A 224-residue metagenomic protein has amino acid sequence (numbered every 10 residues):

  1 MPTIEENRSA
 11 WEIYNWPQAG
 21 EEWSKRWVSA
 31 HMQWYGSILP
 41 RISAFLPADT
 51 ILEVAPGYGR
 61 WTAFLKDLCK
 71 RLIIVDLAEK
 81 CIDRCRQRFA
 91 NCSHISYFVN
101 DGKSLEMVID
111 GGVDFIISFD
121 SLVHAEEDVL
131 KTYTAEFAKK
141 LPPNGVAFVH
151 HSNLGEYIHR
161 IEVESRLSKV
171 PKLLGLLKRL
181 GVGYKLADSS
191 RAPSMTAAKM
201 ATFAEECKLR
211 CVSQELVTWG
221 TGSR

Functional and structural regions predicted by a protein language model:
M1-P47, Y58-M107, A125-V129, V146-R224: Class I (Rossmann-like) S-adenosyl-L-methionine-dependent methyltransferase catalytic domain, capturing the SAM-binding
A55: Conserved S-adenosyl-L-methionine
I117: A conserved beta-strand element that flanks and buttresses the S-adenosyl-L-methionine
D120-S121: Short catalytic micro-motifs in class I SAM-dependent methyltransferases
K131-P143: A short glycine-rich, Lys/Arg-flanked "PGG" loop and its adjoining helix->strand segment in the class I
